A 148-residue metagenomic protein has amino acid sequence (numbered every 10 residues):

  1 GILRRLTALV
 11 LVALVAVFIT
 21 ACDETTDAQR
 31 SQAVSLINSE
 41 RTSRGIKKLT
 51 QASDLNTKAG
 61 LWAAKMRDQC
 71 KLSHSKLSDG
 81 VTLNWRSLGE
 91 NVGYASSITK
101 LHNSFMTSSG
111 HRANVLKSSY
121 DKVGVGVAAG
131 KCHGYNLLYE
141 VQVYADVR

Functional and structural regions predicted by a protein language model:
G1-V10: Bacterial N-terminal signal peptides that target proteins for export
L9-V17: Bacterial N-terminal signal peptides
T25-D68: A short alpha-helix/helix-coil micro-patch that ends at or immediately precedes a cysteine
T42, S87, Y120-V123: Loop/turn elements at helix/coil->beta-strand transitions in domains of secreted/extracellular proteins
L55-N103, V115-K117: Short, surface-exposed glycine/acidic/tryptophan-bearing loops
S96-R148: Disulfide-stabilized extracellular recognition modules
